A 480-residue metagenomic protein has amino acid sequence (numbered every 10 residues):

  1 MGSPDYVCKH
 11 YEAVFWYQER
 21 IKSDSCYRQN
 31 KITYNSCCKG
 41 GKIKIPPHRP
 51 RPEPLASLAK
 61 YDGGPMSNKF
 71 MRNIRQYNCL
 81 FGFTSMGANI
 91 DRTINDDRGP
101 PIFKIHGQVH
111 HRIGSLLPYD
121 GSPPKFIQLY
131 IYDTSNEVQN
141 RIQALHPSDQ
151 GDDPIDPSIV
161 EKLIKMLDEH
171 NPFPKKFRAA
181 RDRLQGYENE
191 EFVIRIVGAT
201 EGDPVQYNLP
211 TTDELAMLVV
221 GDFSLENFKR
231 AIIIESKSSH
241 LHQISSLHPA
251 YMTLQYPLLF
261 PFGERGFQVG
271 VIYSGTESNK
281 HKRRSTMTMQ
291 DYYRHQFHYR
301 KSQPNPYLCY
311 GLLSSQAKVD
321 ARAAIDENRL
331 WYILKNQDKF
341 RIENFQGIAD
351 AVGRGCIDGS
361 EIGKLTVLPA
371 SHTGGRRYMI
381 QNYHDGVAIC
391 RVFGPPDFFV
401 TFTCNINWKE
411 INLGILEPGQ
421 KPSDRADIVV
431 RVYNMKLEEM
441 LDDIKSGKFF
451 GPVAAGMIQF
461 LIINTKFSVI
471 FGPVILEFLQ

Functional and structural regions predicted by a protein language model:
M1-Q480: Non-catalytic interaction regions
